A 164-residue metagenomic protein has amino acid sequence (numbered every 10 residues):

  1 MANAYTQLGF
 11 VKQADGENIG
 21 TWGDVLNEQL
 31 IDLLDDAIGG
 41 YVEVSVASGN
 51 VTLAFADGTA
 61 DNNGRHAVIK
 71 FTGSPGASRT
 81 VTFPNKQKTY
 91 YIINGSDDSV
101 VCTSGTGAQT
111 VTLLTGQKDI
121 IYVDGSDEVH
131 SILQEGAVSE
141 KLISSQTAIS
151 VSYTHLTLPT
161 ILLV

Functional and structural regions predicted by a protein language model:
M1-L53: Extracellular "spike/adhesin" assembly and maturation modules and analogous cytosolic coiled-coil scaffolds
A2-L8, F71-S139: Acidic, glycine/polar-enriched metal-coordinating patches/loops that mediate binding to polyanionic ligands
A14, D127, Q134-S152: Low-complexity, small-hydrophobic/phenylalanine-enriched stretches that adopt extended beta/coil conformations used
D32-L33, D97, E128, I161-L162: Generic hydrophobic alpha-helical segments
D36-G76, F83-K86: Glycine-rich, compositionally biased intrinsically disordered regions
S48-G49, Q87, G116-K118, S145 (+1 more regions): Glycine-centered loop/turn motifs
L142, L162-L163: Leucine-biased recognition of intrinsically disordered, low-complexity hydrophobic segments
T154-T160: Conserved small/polar residues in nucleotide/adenosyl-binding loops
